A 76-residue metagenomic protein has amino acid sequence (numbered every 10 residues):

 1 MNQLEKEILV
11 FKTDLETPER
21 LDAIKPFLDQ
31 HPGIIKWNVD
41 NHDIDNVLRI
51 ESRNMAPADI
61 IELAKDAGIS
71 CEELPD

Functional and structural regions predicted by a protein language model:
N2-L15: Short glycine-/aliphatic-rich beta-strand segments at the starts of folded cytosolic domains
E5, E19, N38: Solvent-exposed, flexible loop/coil residues
K12-L15, R49-N54: Short beta-strand-to-loop capping motifs
D14-P32: Short amphipathic alpha-helix segments
N38-I44: RNA-recognition motif
I44-N46, E51, D59: Short, charge-rich amphipathic interface segments used for partner binding and complex assembly
R53-D76: C-terminal structural segments of small proteins and small subunits
